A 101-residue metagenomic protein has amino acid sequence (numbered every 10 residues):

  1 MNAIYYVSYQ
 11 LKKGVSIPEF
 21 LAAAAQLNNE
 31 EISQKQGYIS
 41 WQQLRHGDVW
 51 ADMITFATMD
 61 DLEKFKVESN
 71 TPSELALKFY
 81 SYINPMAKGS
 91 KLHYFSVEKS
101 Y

Functional and structural regions predicted by a protein language model:
M1-N2, S100: N-terminal intrinsically disordered, low-complexity tails enriched in polar/charged
N2-Q10, A51: Active-site-flanking beta-strand signature of metal-NTP-handling nucleotidyl enzymes and homologous cyclase-like
Q10-A22: Short, surface-exposed ligand-recognition loops at beta-strand->loop->(often short) alpha-helix junctions that present
K13-V15, T58-D60, E98: Residues that cap or initiate secondary-structure elements
Q26, E30-I39, T55-L92: An amphipathic, aromatic/His-enriched active-site/gating alpha helix that lines ligand/cofactor pockets
W41-R45: Short beta-strand
H46-W50: Short acidic/glycine-enriched loop/turn segments that link adjacent beta-strands
K91-Y101: Short, low-order "capping/linker" segments at domain edges
